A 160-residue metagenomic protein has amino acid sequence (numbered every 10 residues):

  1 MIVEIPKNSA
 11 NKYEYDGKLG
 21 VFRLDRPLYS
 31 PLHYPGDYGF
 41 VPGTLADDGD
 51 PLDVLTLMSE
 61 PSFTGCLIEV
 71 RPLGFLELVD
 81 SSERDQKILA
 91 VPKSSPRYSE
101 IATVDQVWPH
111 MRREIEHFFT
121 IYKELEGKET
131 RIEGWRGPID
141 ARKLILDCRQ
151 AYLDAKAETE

Functional and structural regions predicted by a protein language model:
M1-E160: Hydrophobic N-terminal alpha-helices or hydrophobic patches in metabolic proteins across all domains of life
